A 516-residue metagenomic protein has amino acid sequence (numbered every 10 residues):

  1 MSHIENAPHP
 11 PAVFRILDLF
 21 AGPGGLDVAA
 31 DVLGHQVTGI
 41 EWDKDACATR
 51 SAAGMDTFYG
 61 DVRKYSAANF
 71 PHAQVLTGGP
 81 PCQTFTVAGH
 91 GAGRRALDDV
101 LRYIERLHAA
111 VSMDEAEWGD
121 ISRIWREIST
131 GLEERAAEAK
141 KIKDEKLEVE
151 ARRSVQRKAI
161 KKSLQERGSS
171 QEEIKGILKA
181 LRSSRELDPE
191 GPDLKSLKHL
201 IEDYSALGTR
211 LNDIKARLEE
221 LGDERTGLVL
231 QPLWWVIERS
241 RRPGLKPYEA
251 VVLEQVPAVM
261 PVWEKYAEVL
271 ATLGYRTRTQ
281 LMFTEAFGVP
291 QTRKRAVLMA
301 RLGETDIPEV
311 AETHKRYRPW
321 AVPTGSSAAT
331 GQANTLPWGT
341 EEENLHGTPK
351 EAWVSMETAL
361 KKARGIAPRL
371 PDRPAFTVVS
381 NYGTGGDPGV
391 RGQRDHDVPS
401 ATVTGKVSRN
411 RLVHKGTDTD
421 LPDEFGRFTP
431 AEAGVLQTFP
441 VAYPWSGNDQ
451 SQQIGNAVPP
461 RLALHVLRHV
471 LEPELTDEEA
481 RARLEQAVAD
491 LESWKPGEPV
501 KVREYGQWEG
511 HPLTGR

Functional and structural regions predicted by a protein language model:
M1-Q36, C47-T49, L97-D99, Y103-H199 (+6 more regions): S-adenosyl-L-methionine-dependent DNA methyltransferase catalytic core
I40-K44, E254-Q255: Conserved acidic E/D residue at the C-terminus of a beta-strand in Rossmann-like folds
A48-T57: Short, conserved SAM-binding/catalytic segment of Class I S-adenosyl-L-methionine-dependent methyltransferases
F58-S66, L281-E285: Conserved acidic residues
K64-Q74: Short amphipathic alpha-helix with an adjacent loop that forms part of the alpha/beta core around
P81, E254-P257: Short strand-turn motif at the edge of the Rossmann-like AdoMet-binding core
T86-G91: Short, solvent-exposed loop/turn and secondary-structure capping segments
L221-V229: Phosphate/oxyanion-binding active-site loops and adjacent basic polyanion-contact surfaces
